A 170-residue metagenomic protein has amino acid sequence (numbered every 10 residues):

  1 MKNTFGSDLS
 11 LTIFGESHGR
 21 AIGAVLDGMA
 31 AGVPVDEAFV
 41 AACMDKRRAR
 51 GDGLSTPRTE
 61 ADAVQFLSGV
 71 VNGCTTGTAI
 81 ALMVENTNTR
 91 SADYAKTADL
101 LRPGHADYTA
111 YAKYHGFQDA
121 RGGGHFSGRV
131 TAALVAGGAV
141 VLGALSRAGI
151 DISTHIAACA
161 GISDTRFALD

Functional and structural regions predicted by a protein language model:
M1-T131, V135-D170: Generic N-terminal targeting/processing segments that precede catalytic cores or assembly contacts
